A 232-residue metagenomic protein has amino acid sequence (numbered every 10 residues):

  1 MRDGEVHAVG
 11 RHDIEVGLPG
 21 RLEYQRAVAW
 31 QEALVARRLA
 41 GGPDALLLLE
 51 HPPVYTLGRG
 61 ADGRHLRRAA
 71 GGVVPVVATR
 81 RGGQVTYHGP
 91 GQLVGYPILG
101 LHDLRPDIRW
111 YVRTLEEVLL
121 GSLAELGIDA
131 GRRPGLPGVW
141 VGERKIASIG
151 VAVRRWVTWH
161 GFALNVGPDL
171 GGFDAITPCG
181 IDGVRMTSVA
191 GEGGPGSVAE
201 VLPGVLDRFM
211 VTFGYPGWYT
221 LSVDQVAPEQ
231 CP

Functional and structural regions predicted by a protein language model:
M1-I146, P195-A199, Q225-P232: N-terminal lobe of the biotin/lipoate ligase/transferase fold
D3, L170-P232: C-terminal accessory segment of soluble enzyme catalytic cores
G60-R67, I146-V166, L170: Short, conserved beta-strand/beta-arch hydrophobic-aromatic motifs that form part of recognition grooves or interface
V76-G89, T158-T177: Hydrophobic transmembrane alpha-helix bundles
G95-P97, P137, I149-V151, F162-V166 (+1 more regions): A structural signal for short, well-ordered beta-strand segments
P106, G150-V151, D174: A short secondary-structure junction signal
